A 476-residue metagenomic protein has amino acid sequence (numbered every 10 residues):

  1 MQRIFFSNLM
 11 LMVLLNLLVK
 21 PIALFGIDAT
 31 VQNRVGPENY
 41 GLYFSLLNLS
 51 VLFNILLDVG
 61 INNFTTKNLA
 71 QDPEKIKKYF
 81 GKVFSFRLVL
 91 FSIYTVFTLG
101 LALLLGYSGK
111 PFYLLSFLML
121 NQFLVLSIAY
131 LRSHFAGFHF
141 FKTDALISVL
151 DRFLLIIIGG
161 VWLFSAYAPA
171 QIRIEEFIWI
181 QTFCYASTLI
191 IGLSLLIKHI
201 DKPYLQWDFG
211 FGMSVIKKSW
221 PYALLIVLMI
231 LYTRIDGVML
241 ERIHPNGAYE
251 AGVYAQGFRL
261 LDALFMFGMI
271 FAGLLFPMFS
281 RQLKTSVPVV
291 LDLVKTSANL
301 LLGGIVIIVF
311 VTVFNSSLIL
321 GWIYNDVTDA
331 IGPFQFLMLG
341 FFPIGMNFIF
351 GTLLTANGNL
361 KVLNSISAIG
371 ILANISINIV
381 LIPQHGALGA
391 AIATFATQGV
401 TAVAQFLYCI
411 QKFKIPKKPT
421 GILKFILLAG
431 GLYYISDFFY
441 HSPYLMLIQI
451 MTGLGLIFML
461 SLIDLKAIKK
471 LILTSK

Functional and structural regions predicted by a protein language model:
M1-F5, A170-I178, I190-T233, L274 (+3 more regions): Interhelical loop/hinge segments that connect adjacent transmembrane helices in multipass membrane
R3-N62, T95-L99, N121, I156 (+3 more regions): Signature of the first transmembrane helix
I22-N39, A166-Y167, V227-L264, M278-R281 (+1 more regions): Helix-terminus/linker motif at the lipid-water interface of multi-pass membrane proteins
L24, D28-A29, L57-E74, G137 (+2 more regions): Helix-loop junctions and terminal segments of transmembrane helices in multi-pass membrane transport/translocation
P37, A102-L118, A248, K295 (+2 more regions): Interfacial segments at transmembrane-helix termini and the short loops linking adjacent helices
N68, L124-L150, Q335-I369, C409-Q411: Membrane-interface junctions at transmembrane-helix termini in multi-pass inner-membrane proteins
F112, S116, L146-K198, I369-N374 (+3 more regions): Hydrophobic alpha-helical transmembrane segments
S436-K476: Membrane-proximal transmembrane or re-entrant/amphipathic helices at the cytosolic face
